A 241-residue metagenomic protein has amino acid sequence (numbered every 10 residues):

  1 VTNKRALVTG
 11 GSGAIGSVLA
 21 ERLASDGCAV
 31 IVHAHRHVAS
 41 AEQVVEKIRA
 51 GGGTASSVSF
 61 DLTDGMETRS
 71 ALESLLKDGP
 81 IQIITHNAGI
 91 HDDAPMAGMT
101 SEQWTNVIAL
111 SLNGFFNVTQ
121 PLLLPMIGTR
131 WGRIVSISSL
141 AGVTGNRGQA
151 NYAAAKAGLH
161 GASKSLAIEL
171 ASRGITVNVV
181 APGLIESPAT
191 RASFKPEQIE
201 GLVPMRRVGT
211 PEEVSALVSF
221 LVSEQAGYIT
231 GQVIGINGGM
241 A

Functional and structural regions predicted by a protein language model:
S12-G13: Conserved glycine-rich cofactor-binding loop
P95-M96, Q103-I108, I199: Substrate-binding pocket helix/loop in short-chain dehydrogenase/reductase
T119, A155, S163: Active-site helix of classical SDR
L124, I168-E169, G227: Alpha-helical segment proximal to the catalytic Tyr-Lys
S139: Residue(s) in the substrate-gating loop at a strand-loop-helix junction that position the organic substrate next
T144, S219, T230-A241: Short C-terminal tail/terminal secondary-structure segment of NAD(P)H-dependent dehydrogenase/reductase domains
A171, T176, I229-G231: Short, small/polar-rich loop/turn modules that mediate ligand/substrate recognition or access, typified
